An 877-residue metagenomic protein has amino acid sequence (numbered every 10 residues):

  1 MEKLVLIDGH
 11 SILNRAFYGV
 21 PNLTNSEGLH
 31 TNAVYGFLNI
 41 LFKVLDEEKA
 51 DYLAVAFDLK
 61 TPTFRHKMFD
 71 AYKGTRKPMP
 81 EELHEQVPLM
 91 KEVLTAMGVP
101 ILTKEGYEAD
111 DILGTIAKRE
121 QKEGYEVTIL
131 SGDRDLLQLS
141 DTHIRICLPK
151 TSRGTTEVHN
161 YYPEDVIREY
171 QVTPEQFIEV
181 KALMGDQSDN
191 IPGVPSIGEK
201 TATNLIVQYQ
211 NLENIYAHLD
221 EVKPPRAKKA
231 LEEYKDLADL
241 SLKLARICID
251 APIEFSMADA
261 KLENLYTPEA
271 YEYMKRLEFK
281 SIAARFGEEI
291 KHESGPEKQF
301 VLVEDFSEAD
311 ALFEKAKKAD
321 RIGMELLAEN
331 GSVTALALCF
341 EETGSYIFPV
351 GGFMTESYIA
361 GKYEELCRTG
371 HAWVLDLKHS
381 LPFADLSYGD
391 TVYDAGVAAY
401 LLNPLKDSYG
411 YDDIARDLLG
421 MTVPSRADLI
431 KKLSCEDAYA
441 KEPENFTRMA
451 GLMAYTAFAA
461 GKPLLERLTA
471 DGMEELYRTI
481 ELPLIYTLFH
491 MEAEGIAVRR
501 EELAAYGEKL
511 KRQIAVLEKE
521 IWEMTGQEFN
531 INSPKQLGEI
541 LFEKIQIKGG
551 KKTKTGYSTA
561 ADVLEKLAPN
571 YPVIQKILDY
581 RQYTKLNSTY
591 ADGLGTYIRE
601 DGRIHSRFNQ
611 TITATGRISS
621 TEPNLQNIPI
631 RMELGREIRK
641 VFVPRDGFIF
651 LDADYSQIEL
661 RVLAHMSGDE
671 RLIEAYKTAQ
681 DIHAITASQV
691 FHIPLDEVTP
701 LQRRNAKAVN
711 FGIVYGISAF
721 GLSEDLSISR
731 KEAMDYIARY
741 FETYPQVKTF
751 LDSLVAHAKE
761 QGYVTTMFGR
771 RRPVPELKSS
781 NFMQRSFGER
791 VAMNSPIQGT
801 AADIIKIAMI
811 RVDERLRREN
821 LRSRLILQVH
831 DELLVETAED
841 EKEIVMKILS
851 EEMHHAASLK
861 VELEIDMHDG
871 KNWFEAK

Functional and structural regions predicted by a protein language model:
L4-V5, G9, R15-A54, D70-A71 (+4 more regions): Conserved RNase H-like, two-metal-ion catalytic cores of nucleic-acid enzymes
L6-I7, I129-S131, G323-E325, V392-Y393 (+2 more regions): Short hydrophobic beta-strand that contains or immediately precedes a catalytic carboxylate
P21-N25, G74-D250: Extended two-metal-dependent nuclease catalytic cores across DNA- and RNA-processing enzymes
R153-K181, F300, T334-T469, I480 (+2 more regions): Active-site-proximal helix-loop-helix substrate-binding element of RNase H-like nuclease domains
A230, Y234-F353, H371-A372, L433-I630 (+8 more regions): Conserved "right-hand" nucleotidyltransferase catalytic core of DNA-directed polymerases
E341, N532-E697, Y763-E832, K847-E851: Acidic, glycine-rich two-metal-ion catalytic cores of nucleic acid-processing enzymes
D394, L484-A493, R499, Y655 (+3 more regions): Catalytic palm active-site di-aspartate
D437-Y439, A493, H605-S606, Q610-T613 (+3 more regions): Conserved catalytic core of nucleic-acid polymerases
